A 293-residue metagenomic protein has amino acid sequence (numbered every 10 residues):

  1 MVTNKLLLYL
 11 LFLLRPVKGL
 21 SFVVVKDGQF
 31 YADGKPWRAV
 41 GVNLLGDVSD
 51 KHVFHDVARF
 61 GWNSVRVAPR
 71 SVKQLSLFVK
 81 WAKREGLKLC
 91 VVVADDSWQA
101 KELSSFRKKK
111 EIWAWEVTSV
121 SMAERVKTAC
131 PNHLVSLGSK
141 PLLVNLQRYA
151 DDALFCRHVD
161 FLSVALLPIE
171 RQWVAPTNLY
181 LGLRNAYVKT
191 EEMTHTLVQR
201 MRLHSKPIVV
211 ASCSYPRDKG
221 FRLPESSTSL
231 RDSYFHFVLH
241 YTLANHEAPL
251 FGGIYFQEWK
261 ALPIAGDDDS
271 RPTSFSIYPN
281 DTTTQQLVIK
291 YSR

Functional and structural regions predicted by a protein language model:
N4-G19: Cleavable N-terminal signal peptides of Sec/SRP-targeted secreted and luminal proteins
L20-A175, Y180-I208, P216-K290: Active-site mouth of glycoside hydrolases
S212: Active-site glycine-centered loops adjacent to acidic/histidine catalytic or metal-binding residues that shape
